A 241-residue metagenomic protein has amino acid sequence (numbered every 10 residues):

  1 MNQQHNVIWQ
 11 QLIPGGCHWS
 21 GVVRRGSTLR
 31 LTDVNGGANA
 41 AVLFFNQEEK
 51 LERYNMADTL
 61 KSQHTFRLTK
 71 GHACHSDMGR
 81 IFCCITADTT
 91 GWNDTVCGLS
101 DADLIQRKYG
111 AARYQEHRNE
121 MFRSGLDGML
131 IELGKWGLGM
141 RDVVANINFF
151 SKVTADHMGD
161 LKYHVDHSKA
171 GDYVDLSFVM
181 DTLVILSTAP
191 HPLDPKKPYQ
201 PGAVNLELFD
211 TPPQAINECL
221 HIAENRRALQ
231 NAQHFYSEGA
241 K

Functional and structural regions predicted by a protein language model:
M1-K241: Acidic, Ser/Thr/Pro
